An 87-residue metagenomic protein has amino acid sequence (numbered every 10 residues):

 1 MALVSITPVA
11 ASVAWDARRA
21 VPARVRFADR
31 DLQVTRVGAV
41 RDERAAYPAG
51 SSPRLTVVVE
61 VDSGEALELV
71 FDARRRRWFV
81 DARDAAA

Functional and structural regions predicted by a protein language model:
M1-A87: Non-catalytic peripheral regions of nucleotide-handling enzymes
